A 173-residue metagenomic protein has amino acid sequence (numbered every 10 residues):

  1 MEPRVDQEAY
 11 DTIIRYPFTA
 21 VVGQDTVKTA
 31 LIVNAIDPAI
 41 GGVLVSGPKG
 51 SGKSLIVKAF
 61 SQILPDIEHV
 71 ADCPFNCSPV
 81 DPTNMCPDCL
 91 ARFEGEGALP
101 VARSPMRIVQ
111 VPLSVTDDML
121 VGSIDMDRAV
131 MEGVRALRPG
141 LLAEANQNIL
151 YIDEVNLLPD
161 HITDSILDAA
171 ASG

Functional and structural regions predicted by a protein language model:
E2-G173: Conserved ASCE/P-loop NTPase catalytic core
